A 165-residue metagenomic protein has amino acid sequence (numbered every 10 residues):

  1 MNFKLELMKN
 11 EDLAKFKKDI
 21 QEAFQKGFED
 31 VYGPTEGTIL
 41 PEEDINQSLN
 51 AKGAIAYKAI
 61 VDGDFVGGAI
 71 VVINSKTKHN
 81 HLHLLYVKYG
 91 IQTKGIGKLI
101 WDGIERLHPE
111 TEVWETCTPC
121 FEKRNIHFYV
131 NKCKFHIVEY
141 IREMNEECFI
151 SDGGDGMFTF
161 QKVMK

Functional and structural regions predicted by a protein language model:
K4-K18: A short beta-loop-alpha structural element at the N-terminal edge of CoA-dependent acyl/N-acetyltransferase catalytic
F24-N46: Conserved GNAT-fold acetyl-CoA-binding loop/helix
E43-K58, G67: A short helix-loop-beta-strand connector motif used in the catalytic cores of GNAT acetyltransferases and, in some
K58, D64-I73, H81, Y86: Conserved beta-strand in the GNAT
K78-Y89, C117-T118: Conserved acetyl-CoA binding element of GNAT-fold acetyltransferases
V87, T93-R106, N131: Conserved acetyl-CoA-binding loop-helix of GNAT-fold acetyltransferases
L107-C120: Conserved GNAT acetyl-CoA-binding A-motif
C117-F121, I126, V130-M157: Conserved catalytic-core motifs of GNAT/GCN5-like acyltransferases
